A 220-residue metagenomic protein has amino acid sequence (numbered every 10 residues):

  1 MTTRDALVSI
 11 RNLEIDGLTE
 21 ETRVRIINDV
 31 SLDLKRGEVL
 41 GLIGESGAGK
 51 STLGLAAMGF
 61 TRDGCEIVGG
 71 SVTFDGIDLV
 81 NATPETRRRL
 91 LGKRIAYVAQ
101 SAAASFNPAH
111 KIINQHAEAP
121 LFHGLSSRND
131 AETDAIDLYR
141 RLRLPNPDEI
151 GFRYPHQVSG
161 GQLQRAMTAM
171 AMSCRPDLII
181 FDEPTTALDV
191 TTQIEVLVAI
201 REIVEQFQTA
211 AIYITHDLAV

Functional and structural regions predicted by a protein language model:
I43-G44: The feature captures the beta-strand-to-loop junction immediately N-terminal to the Walker
E66-D78: Conserved ABC transporter NBD signature motif
R153-V158, Q162: Conserved ABC ATPase signature
S173-D177: A short, proline-enriched helix->beta-strand linker immediately N-terminal to the Walker B motif in ABC-type P-loop
I179-D182: Catalytic Walker B motif of ABC-type/P-loop ATPase nucleotide-binding domains
I194-Q208: Helical segment within the ABC ATPase nucleotide-binding domain
